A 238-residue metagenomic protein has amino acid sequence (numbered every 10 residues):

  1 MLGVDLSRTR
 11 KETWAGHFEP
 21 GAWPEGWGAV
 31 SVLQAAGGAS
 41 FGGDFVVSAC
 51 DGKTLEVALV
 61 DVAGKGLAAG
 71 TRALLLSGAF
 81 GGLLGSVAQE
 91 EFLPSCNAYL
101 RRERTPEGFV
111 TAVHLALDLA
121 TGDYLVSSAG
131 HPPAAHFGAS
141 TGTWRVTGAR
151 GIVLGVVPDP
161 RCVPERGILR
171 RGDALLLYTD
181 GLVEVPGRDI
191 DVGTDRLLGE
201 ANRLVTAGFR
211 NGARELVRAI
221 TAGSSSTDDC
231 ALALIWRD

Functional and structural regions predicted by a protein language model:
L2-A174, S225-D238: … and, occasionally, acidic/histidine-rich disordered N-termini of signaling adaptors
A68-L83, R150, L169-T227: Active-site-proximal, acidic helix/loop segment immediately C-terminal to a metal-coordinating Asp/Glu
